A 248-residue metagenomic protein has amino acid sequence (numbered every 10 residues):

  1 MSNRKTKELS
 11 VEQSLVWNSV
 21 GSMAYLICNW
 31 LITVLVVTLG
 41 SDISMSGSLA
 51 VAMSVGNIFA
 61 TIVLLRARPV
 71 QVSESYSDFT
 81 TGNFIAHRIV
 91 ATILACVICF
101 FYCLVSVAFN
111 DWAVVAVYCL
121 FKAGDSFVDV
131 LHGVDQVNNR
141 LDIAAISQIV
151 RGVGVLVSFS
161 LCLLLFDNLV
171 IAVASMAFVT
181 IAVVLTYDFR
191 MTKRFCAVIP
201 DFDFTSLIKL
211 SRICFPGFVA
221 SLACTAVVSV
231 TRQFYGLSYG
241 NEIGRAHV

Functional and structural regions predicted by a protein language model:
M1-V11, A116, D142, I146-S147 (+4 more regions): Interhelical loop/hinge segments that connect adjacent transmembrane helices in multipass membrane
S2-S10, V37-M45, G56-I89, V134-I143: Transmembrane-helix boundary and interhelical linker motifs in polytopic inner-membrane proteins
K7-L65, C96, L156, F215-N241: Signature of the first transmembrane helix
E12-L26, D78-G82, H87-R88, C119-L120 (+2 more regions): Alpha-helical transmembrane segments of multi-pass membrane transporters/permeases
M23, N29-W30, V63-L64, P69 (+4 more regions): Alpha-helical transmembrane segments of multi-pass membrane transport and lipid-handling proteins
L35-A50, F101-A116, N138-D142, V153-L185 (+1 more regions): Membrane-interface helix-loop junctions in multi-pass transport and translocation proteins
V51-I62, I93, V97-F101, V107-V134 (+3 more regions): Alpha-helical transmembrane segments of multi-pass membrane proteins
A246-V248: Conserved small/polar residues in nucleotide/adenosyl-binding loops
